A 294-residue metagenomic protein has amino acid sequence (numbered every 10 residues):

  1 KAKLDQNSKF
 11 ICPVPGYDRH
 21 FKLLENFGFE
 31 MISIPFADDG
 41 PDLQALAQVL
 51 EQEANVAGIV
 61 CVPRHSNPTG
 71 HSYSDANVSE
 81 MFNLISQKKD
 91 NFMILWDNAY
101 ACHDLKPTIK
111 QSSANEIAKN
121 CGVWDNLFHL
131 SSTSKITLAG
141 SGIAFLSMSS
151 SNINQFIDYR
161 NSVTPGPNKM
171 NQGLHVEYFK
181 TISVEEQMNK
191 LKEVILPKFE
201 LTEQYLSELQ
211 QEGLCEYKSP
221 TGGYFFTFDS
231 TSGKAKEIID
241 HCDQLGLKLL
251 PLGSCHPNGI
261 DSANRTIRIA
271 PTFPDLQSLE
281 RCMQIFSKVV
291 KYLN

Functional and structural regions predicted by a protein language model:
K1-K89, A101-G122, A235: Conserved core of the PLP fold type I
G16, N189-E203, L214-D229, D243: Conserved glycine-rich beta-strand-loop-beta hairpin in the small C-terminal domain of fold type I
G58, M93, F128: Hydrophobic "anchor" residues on beta-strands that sit immediately upstream of conserved functional sites
D97-N98: Walker B catalytic acidic pair
K119-E193: Conserved core segment of the aminotransferase class I/II
T231-A235, P274-L276: Helix N-cap motif at beta-to-alpha junctions
Q244, I260-N294: PLP-dependent enzyme catalytic core of the Aspartate aminotransferase-like
